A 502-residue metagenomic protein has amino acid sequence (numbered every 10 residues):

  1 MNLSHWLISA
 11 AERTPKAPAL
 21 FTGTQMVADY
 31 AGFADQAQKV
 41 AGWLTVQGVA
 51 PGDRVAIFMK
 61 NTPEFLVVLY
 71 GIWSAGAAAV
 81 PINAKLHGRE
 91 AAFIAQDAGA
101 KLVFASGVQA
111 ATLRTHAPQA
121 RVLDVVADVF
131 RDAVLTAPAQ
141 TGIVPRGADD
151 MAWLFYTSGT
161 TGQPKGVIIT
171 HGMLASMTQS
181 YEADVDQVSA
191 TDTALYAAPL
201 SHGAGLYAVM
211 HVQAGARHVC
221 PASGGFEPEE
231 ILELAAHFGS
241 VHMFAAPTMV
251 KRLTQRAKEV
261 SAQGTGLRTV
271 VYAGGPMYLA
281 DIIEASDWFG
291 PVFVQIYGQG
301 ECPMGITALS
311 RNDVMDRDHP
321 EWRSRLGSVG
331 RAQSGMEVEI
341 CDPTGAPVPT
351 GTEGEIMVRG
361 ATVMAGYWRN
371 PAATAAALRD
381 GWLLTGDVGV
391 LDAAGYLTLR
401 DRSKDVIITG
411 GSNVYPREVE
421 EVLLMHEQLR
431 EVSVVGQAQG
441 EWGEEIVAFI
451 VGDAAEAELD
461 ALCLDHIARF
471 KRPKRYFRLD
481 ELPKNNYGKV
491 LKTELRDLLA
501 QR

Functional and structural regions predicted by a protein language model:
I8, A19-T62, L66, Y70 (+1 more regions): Conserved AMP-binding/adenylate-forming core of the ANL superfamily
K16, P138-Y156, Q163, Q187-T193 (+1 more regions): Conserved pre-ATP/AMP-binding loop-to-beta segment of ANL
F33-V40, A148, V167-S189, A197 (+3 more regions): Conserved structural elements of the adenylate-forming
L86, V103, M243, G360 (+5 more regions): AMP-binding/adenylate-forming catalytic core of the ANL superfamily
V108-D149, Q163: ANL superfamily adenylate-forming
A175-T193, G203-V241, R256: Conserved AMP-binding/adenylation subdomain of ANL enzymes
S240-A245, Q255-R323, E337: Gly/Ser/Thr-rich phosphate-binding loop
V314, S328-G335, P343-A376, V414: Conserved ATP/PPi-binding loop(s) of AMP-dependent carboxylate-activating enzymes
